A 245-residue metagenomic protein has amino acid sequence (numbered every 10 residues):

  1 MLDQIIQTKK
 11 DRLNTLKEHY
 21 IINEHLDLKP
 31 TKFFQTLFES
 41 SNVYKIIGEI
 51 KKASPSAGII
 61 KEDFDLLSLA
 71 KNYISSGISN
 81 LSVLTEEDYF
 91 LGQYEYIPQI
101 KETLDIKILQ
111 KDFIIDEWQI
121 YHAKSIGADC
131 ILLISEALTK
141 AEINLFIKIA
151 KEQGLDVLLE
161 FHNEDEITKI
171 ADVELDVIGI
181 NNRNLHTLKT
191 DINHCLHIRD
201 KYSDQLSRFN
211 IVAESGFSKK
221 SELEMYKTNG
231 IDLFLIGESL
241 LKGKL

Functional and structural regions predicted by a protein language model:
M1-I108, I115-W118, K140, K151 (+4 more regions): Conserved N-terminal beta1-alpha1 strand-loop-helix module at the mouth
P30, N144, K148, G154-L155 (+1 more regions): P-loop/Walker A phosphate-binding loop and immediately adjacent motor/lid segment at beta-alpha junctions
I74, P98-K101, K124, I147 (+3 more regions): A structural alpha-helix within SAM-dependent methyltransferase catalytic domains
S82-V83, Q110, L132-L133, V157 (+2 more regions): Short catalytic-loop micro-motif centered on adjacent basic/acidic residues
I115-G127, H162-E174, D204-I236: Catalytic cores of alpha/beta
S125-E142, G179-L188, F217, N229-L245: Glycine-rich phosphate-binding active-site loops on the catalytic face of alpha/beta enzymes
I192-Y202, E224-K227, L240-L245: C-terminal helical cap(s) of enzyme catalytic domains, especially alpha/beta-barrels
